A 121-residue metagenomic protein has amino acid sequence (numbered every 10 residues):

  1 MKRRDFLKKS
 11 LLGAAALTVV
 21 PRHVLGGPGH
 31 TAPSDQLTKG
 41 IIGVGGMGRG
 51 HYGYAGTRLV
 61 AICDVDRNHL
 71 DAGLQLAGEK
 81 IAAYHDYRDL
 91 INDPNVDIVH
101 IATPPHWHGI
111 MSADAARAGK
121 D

Functional and structural regions predicted by a protein language model:
M1-D121: N-terminal glycine-/serine-/threonine-rich beta1-alpha1-beta2 phosphate-ribose binding loop of Rossmann-like
